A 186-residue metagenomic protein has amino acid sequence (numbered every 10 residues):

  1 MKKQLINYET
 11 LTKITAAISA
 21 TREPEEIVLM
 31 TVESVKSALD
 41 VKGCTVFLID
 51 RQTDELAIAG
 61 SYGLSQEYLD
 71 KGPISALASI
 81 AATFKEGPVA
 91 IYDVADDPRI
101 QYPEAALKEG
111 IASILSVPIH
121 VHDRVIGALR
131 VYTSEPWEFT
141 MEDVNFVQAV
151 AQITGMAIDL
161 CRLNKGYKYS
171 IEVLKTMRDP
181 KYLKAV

Functional and structural regions predicted by a protein language model:
M1-L5, Y132-A149, C161-R162: Regulatory loop-to-helix N-cap segments in sensory/regulatory domains that couple ligand/signal detection
T10-I18, E23-K42, V46: Amphipathic alpha-helical coiled-coil segments that mediate homodimerization and allosteric signal transmission
T45-L69: GAF sensory/regulatory domain recognition with acknowledged cross-activation on helical regulatory dimers
Q66-V89, Y102: Acidic/proline- and glycine-rich, intrinsically disordered low-complexity segments that serve as regulatory linkers
Y92-S113, T133, T176: Signal-transducing coupling segments at domain and membrane junctions
A112-H120: A short, aliphatic-rich beta-strand micro-motif
Q148-M156: Allosteric cytosolic regulatory segments
L163-V186: Signal-transducing coiled-coil/dimerization helices and immediately adjacent hinge/linker segments that couple sensory
